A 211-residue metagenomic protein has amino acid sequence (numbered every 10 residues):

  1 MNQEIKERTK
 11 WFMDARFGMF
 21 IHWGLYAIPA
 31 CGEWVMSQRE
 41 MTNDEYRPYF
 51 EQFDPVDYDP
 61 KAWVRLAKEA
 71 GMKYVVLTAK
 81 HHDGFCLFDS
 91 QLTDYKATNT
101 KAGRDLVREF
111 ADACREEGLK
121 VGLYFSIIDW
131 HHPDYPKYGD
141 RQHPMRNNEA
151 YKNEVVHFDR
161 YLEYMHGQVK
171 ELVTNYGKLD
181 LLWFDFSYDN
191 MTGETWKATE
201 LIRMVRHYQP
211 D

Functional and structural regions predicted by a protein language model:
M1-D211: Mature catalytic domains of secreted/periplasmic carbohydrate-active enzymes
